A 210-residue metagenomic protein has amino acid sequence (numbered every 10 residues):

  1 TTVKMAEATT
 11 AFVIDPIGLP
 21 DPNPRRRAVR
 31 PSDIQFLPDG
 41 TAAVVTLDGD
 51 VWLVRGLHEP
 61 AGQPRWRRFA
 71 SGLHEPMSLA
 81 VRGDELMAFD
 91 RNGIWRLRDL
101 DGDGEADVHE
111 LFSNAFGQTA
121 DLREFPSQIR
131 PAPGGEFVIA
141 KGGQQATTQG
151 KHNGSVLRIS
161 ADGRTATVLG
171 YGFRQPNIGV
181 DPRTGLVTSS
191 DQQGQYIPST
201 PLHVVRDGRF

Functional and structural regions predicted by a protein language model:
T1-F210: Beta-propeller domains with acidic blade repeats across secreted/periplasmic ectodomains and cytosolic WD/CNH propellers
